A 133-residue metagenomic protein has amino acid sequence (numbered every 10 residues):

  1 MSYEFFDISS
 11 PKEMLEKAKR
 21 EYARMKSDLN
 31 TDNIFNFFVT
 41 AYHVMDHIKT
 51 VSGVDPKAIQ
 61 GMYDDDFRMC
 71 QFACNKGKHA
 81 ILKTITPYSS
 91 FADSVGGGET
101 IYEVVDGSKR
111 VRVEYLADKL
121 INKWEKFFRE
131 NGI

Functional and structural regions predicted by a protein language model:
M1-F35, G53-I133: Acidic, Ser/Thr/Gly/Pro-rich intrinsically disordered interaction regions
F38, H43-S52, A80: Extended, well-ordered alpha-helical segments in internal regulatory regions
